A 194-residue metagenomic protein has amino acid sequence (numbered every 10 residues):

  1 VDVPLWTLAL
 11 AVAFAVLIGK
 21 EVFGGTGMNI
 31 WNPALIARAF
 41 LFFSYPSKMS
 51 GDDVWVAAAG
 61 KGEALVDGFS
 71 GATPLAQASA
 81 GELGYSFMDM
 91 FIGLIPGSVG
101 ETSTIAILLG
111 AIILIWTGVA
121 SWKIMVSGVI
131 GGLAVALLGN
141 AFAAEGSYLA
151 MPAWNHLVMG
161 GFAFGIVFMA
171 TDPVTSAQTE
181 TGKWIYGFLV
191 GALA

Functional and structural regions predicted by a protein language model:
V1-N29, F91, P96: Alpha-helical transmembrane segments and their immediate interhelical/interface regions in integral membrane proteins
V1-P4, S47-V56, A141-Y148: Helix-coil boundary and interhelical linker segments in multi-pass alpha-helical membrane proteins
D2-A11, L94-T104, L149-F162: Structural signature of hydrophobic alpha-helical transmembrane segments
W6-G19, I36-L41, I105, L109-G110 (+4 more regions): Hydrophobic faces of alpha-helical transmembrane segments in multi-pass integral membrane proteins
V16-N29, L109-G118, F168-S176: C-terminal ends of transmembrane helices
G27-L108: Long hydrophobic alpha-helical segments that form multi-pass transmembrane helix bundles in integral membrane proteins
S70, E82-A143, Y148: Helix-loop-helix junctions within the multi-pass membrane cores of secondary transporters/permeases
W116-M169, T175-V190: Alpha-helical transmembrane segments
